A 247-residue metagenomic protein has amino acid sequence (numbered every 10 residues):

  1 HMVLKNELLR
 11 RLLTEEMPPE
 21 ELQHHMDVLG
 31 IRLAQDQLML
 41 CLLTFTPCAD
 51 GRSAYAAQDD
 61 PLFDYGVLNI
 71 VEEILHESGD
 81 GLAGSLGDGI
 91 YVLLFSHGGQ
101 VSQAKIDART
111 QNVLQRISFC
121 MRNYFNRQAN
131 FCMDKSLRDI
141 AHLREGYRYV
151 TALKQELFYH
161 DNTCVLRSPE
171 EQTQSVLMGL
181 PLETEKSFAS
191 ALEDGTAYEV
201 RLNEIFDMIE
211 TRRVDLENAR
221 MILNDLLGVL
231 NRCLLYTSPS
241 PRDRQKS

Functional and structural regions predicted by a protein language model:
R10-M39: Juxtacatalytic helix/coil linker segments that couple regulatory or sensory modules to the catalytic cores
L29-Q37, C48-F63, E73-S238, R242-S247: Cytosolic nucleotide-utilizing catalytic cores of signal-transduction proteins
